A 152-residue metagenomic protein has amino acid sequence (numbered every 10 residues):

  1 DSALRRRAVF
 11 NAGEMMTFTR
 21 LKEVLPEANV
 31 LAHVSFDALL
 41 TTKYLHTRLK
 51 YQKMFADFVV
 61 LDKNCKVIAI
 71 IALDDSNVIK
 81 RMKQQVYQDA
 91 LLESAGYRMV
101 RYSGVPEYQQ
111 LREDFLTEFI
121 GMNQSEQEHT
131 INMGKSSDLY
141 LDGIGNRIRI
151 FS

Functional and structural regions predicted by a protein language model:
D1-F10: Interdomain/boundary linker segments immediately adjacent to catalytic/signaling cores
V9-F10, A32-K66: Active-site metal-binding core of divalent-cation-utilizing nuclease and nuclease-like domains
V9-G13, Q84: Soluble or luminal CAZymes and related metallo-dependent hydrolases
F18, E27, L31-H33: Flexible, solvent-exposed loop/hinge segments and secondary-structure transition points
L25-E27, Y97: Short glycine/proline-enriched coil/turn segments at helix->beta-strand junctions
A56-V59, K63-Q109, E113-D114: Basic, amphipathic alpha-helical patches used to engage nucleic acids or provide basic targeting signals, exemplified
Q110-S152: Non-catalytic C-terminal interaction segments of nucleic acid-processing enzymes
